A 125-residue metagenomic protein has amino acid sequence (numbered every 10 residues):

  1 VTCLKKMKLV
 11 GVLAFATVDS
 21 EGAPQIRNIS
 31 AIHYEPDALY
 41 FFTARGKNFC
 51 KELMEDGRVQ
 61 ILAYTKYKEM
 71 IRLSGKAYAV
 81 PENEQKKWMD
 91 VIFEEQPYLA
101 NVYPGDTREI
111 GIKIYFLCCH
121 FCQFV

Functional and structural regions predicted by a protein language model:
K5-G22, V59-A63: A short, Trp-centered hydrophobic/proline-enriched beta-strand micro-motif
V10, D56, Q96: Acidic-histidine catalytic/liganding microenvironments
A14, L39-Y40, Q123: General beta-strand recognition
V18-S20, A44-G46, Y64-K66, S74-Y78: Histidine- and/or cysteine-centered catalytic micro-motif in compact active-site loops
N28-S30: Conserved beta-strand in the GNAT
I32-K68: A short mixed-secondary-structure module that forms the rim of ligand-binding clefts
R72-V125: Charged, gly/pro-rich active-site loop segments
